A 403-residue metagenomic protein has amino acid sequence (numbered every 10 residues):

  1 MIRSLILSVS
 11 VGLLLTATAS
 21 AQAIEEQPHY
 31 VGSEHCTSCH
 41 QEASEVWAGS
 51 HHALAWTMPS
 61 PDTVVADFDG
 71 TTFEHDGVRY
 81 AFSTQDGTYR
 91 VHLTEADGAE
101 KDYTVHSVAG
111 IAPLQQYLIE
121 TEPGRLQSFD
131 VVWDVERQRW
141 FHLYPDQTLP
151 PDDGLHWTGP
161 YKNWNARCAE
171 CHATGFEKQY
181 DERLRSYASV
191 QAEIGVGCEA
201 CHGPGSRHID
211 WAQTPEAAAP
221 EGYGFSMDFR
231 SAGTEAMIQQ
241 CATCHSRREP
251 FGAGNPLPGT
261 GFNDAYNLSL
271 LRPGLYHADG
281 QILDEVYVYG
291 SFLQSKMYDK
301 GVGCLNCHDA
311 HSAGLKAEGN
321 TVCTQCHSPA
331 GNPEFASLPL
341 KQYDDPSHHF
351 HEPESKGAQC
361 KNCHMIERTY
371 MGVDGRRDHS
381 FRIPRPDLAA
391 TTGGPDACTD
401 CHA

Functional and structural regions predicted by a protein language model:
M1-S4: Positively charged n-region of N-terminal signal peptides that target proteins for export
I6-A17: Bacterial N-terminal signal peptides
A19-E25: Boundary at the C-terminal end of the N-terminal hydrophobic targeting segment
I24, Y30, E34, E42-G110 (+5 more regions): Primarily the internal scaffold of c-type cytochrome electron-transfer domains, especially repeated/multiheme c-type
G159-Y161: Exposed beta-sheet edge/beta-hairpin loop segments within beta-rich domains
N163-E170: Function-dense linear segments that define catalytic or interfacial modules in macromolecule-processing proteins
